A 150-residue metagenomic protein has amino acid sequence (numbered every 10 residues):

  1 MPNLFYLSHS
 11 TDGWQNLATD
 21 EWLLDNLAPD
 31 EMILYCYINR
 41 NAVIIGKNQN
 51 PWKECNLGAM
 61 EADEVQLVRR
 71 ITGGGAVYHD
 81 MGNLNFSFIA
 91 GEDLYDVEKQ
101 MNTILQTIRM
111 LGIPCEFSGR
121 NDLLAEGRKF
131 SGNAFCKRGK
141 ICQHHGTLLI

Functional and structural regions predicted by a protein language model:
M1-P51, F135: Active-site loop/lid in soluble adenylation, ligation, and acyl-transfer enzymes
L34-Y37, V77, C115-F117: Short beta-strand
N39, I45, C55-E61, N83-N85: ATP-binding N-lobe of GHMP and related small-molecule kinases
A42, M60, R69-I71, R128 (+2 more regions): Short glycine- and Lys/Arg-enriched binding-loop motifs that mark or flank ligand-binding interfaces
V43-G46, P51-C55, G75-D80: Short active-site-adjacent helix-start/loop capping segments
Q49-R69: Short, His- and charge-rich active-site/binding loops that engage polyanionic ligands
A62-L84: A glycine-rich, hydrophobic loop/mini-helix early in the fold
M81, N85-I150: Catalytic beta-strand/loop module used to bind and position nucleotide/cofactor moieties in cofactor-attachment
